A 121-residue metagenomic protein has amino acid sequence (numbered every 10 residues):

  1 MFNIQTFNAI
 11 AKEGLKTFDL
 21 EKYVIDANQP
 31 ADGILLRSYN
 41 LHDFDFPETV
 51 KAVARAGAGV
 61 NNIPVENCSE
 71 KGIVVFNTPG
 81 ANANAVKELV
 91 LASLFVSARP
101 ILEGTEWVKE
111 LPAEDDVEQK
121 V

Functional and structural regions predicted by a protein language model:
M1-F76: An N-terminal-biased, well-structured beta-alpha scaffold segment characteristic of Rossmann-like dinucleotide-binding
P79-V121: Phosphate-binding beta-alpha-beta segment of Rossmann-like dinucleotide-binding domains, i.e., the NAD(P)
